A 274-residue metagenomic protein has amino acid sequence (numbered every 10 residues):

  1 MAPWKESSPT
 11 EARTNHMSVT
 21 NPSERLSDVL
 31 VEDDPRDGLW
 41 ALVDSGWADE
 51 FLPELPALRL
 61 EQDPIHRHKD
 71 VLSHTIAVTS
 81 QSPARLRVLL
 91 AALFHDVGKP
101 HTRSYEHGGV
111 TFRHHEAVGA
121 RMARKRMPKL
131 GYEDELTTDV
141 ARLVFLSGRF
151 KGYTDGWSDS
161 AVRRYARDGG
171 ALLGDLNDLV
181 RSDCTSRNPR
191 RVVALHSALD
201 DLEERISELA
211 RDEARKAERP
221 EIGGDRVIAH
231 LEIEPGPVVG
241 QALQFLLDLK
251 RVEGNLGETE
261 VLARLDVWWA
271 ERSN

Functional and structural regions predicted by a protein language model:
M1-E6, R13-M17, S186-N274: Charged substrate- and nucleic-acid-binding regions of tRNA-handling and nucleotidyl-transfer enzymes, centered on
E11, N15-R113: Acidic/His-rich, divalent-metal-binding segments that scaffold phosphate/diphosphate chemistry
S18-V19, L30-D33, R67-D70, H114-R121 (+3 more regions): Short acidic alpha-helix initiation/capping motifs at coil-to-helix transition points, especially at protein N-termini
S27, T79, R124-P128, V162-A166 (+3 more regions): Amphipathic alpha-helical segments within well-ordered protein domains
G38, L42, V78, V144 (+3 more regions): A residue-level signal for conserved active-site and pocket-lining positions in enzyme catalytic cores
L39, L52, T137-F145, V239-Q244: Short, well-structured alpha-helical segments
W47-D49, G148, I233: Core structural elements
I76-A194: Divalent metal-dependent catalytic cores for phosphoryl transfer on phosphate-bearing substrates
